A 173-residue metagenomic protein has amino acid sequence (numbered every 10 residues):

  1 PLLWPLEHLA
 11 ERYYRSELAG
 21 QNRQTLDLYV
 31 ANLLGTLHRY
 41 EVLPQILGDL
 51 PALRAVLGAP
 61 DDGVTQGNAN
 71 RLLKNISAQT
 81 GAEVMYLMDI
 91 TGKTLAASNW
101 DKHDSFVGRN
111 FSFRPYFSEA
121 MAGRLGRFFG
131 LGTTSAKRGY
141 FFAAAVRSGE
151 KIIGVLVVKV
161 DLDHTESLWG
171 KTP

Functional and structural regions predicted by a protein language model:
P1-A59, K74, A78-E83, L125-G126: Juxtamembrane extracytoplasmic/periplasmic/luminal helical "stalk" adjacent to the first N-terminal
L33-E41, V158, W169-P173: Proteins with a high burden of low-complexity, intrinsically disordered sequence enriched in S/T/G/P/A and R, requiring
A59-D61, H103-D104: Short, contiguous strand/loop micro-motifs
T65: Aspartate-rich (DDxxD/NDxxD/DxxxD) Mg2+/diphosphate-binding motifs and their adjoining helix-loop segments
N68-L73: Amphipathic alpha-helical coiled-coil segments that mediate homodimerization and allosteric signal transmission
A78-G81, I90-K171: Extracytoplasmic/periplasmic ligand-binding sensor regions of membrane-associated signaling proteins
